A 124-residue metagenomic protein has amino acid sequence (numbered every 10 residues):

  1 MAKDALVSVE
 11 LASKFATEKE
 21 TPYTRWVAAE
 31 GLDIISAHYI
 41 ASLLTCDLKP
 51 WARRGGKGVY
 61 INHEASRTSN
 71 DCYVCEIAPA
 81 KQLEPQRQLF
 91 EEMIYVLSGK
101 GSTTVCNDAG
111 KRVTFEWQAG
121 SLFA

Functional and structural regions predicted by a protein language model:
M1-T68: A short, N-terminal "cap"/entry segment at the start of jelly-roll beta-barrel domains of the cupin/DSBH fold
R54-Y60, D71-Q88: Conserved short histidine dyad/triad with adjacent acidic residue
I61-E64, Q82-Q88, V105-C106, T114-F115: Short histidine-centered beta-strand/loop micro-motifs that create catalytic or ligand/metal-coordination sites
S66-S69, R87, Y95-L97, E116-W117: Intrinsically disordered, low-complexity regulatory regions enriched in Ser/Pro/Gly/Thr and acidic residues
C72, E91, R112: Short coil/loop residues immediately preceding or within conserved phosphate-binding loops of NTP-utilizing enzyme
C72-Y73, Q82-L83, G99-V105, L122: Short beta-strand segments in beta-sandwich/barrel cores
I77, N107-A124: Short acidic-glycine-tyrosine-enriched beta hairpin
A78, Q88-D108: Glycine- and acidic-residue-biased ligand/ion/polar-headgroup-sensing regions
